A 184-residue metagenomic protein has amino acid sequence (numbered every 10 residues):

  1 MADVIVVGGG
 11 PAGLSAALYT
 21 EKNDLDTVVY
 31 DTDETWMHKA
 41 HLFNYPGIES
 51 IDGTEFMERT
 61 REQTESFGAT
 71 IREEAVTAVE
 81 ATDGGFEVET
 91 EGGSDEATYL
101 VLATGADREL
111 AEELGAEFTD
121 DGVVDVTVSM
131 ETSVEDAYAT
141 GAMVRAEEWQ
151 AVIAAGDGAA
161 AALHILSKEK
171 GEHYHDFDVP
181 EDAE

Functional and structural regions predicted by a protein language model:
A2-E58: Beta1-alpha1 glycine-rich phosphate/pyrophosphate-binding loop at the start of Rossmann-like nucleotide-binding domains
I5-V7, D95-A106: Short hydrophobic core segments
K22, A106-E147: FAD-site-proximal beta/loop scaffold in flavoenzymes
D26, T70, E117: Residue-level detector of anion-binding/catalytic polar loops
E65-T77: A conserved beta-strand/loop element that lines the FAD pocket in flavoprotein oxidoreductases
E80-S94: Conserved beta-strand-loop-beta-strand element in the redox core of flavoprotein oxidoreductases
T140-E184: A conserved FAD-binding loop/helix module that cradles the flavin
